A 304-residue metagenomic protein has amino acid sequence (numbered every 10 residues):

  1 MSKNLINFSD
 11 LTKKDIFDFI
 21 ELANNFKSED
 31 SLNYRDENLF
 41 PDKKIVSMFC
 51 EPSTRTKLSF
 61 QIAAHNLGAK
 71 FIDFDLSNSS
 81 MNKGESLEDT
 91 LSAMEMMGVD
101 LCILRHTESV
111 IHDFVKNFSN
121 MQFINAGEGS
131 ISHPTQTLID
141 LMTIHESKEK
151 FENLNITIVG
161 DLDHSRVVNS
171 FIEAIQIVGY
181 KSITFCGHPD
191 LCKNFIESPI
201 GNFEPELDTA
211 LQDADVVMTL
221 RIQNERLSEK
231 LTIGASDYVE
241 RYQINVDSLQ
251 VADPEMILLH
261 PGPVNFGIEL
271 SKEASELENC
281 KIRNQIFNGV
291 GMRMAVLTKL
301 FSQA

Functional and structural regions predicted by a protein language model:
M1-L58, I62: Positively charged, low-complexity intrinsically disordered leader regions
E37, L91-M94, V99-A174, H260: Anion-binding alpha/beta catalytic cores of soluble intermediary-metabolism enzymes, centered on
K44-M97: Active-site cofactor/substrate anionic-group-binding motifs, chiefly glycine- and Lys/Arg-rich phosphate-binding loops
C50-Q61, E146-L220: Glycine-rich phosphate/diphosphate-binding loop of Rossmann-like nucleotide-binding domains
F151, I177-G179, D247-E255, L277: Short, conserved loop/helix-junction motifs that constitute active-site signature segments in enzyme catalytic cores
E197-E273: Rossmann-like adenosine-cofactor binding region
E255-M256, P261-A304: Adenosine-phosphate binding glycine-rich loop
